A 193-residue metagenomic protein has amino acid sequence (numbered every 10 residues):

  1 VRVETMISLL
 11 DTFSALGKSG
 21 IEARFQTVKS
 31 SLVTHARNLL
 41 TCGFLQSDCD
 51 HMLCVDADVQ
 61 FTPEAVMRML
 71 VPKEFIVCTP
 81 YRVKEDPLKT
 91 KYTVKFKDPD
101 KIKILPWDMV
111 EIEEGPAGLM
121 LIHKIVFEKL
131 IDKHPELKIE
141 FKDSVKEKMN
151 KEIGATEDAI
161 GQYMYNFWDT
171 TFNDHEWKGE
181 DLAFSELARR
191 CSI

Functional and structural regions predicted by a protein language model:
V1-S31, H35: N-proximal low-complexity "stem/linker" segments adjacent to membrane-targeting elements
G17, L70, R189: Anion (oxyanion) recognition and catalysis
N38-H51: Active-site nucleotide-sugar/metal-binding loop of Leloir-type enzymes
T41, T62-D169: Conserved catalytic core of nucleotide-sugar-dependent glycosyltransferases
D48-Q60: Short beta-strand-to-loop acidic/aromatic patch adjacent to the donor-nucleotide binding site
D169-G179: Active-site neighborhoods of divalent-metal-dependent phosphate/nucleic-acid chemistry enzymes
E180, F184-L187: Short active-site alpha-helical segment characteristic of glycosyltransferases and processive polysaccharide synthases
C191-I193: Short, intrinsically disordered, charge-balanced linker/junction segments flanking boundaries in proteins
